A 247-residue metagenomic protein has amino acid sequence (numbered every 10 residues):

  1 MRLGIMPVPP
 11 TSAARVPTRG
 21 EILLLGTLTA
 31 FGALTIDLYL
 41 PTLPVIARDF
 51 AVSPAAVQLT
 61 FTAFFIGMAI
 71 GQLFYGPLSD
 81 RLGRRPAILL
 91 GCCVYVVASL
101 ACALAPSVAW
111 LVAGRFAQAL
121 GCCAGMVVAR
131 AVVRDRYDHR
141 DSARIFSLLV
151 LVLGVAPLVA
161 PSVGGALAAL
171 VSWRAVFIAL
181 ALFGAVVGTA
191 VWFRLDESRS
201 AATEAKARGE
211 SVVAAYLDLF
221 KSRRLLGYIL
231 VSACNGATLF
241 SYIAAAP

Functional and structural regions predicted by a protein language model:
P10-A14, S198-I229: Juxtamembrane intracellular "pre-TM" segments in multi-pass secondary transporters
D37, F65-L73, P157-L158: Residue-level signature of mid-helix packing/kink "hotspots" within the transmembrane helices of 12-pass Major
T42-I70: Extracellular/periplasmic helix-loop-helix junction of adjacent transmembrane segments in MFS-like secondary
A51, G83, L104-W110, G121 (+1 more regions): Helix-breaking motifs and short loop linkers at transmembrane-helix boundaries and internal kinks in secondary membrane
I70-A109: Conserved MFS/SLC helix-loop-helix module at the cytosolic interface between two early adjacent transmembrane helices
P106, W110, H139, S147-F193: Helix-loop-helix hairpin linking two adjacent transmembrane segments in secondary transporters
G114-L153: Cytoplasmic helix-loop-helix junction between adjacent transmembrane helices in 12-TM secondary transporters
L226-P247: Extracytoplasmic gate region of multi-pass secondary transporters
